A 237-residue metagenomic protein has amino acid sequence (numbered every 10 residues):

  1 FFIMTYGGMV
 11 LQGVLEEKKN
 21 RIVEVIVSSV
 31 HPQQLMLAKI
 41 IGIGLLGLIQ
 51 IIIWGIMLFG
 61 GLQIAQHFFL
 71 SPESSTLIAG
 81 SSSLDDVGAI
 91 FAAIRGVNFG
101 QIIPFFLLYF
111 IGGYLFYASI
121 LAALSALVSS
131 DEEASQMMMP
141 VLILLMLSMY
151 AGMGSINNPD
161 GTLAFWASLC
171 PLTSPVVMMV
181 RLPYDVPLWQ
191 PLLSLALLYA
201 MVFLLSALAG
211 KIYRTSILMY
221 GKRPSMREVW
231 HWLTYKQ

Functional and structural regions predicted by a protein language model:
F1-G8: Long, hydrophobic alpha-helical segments
T5, E17, C170: Residue-level signal for short amphipathic helical patches enriched in basic/charged and nearby hydrophobic residues
L11, L15, L45, I49 (+5 more regions): Residue-level hotspots within pore-lining transmembrane alpha-helices of multi-pass secondary transporters
L11, L15-K19, I41-L45, I49 (+4 more regions): Alpha-helical membrane-interface segments at transmembrane helix boundaries
V14-I41: Helix-loop-helix units of permease transmembrane domains in multi-pass membrane transporters, especially ABC
Q33, L37-Q50, W54, L58 (+2 more regions): Alpha-helical transmembrane segments of multi-pass membrane proteins
G61, A65-Q237: Membrane-spanning alpha-helical segments of multipass transporters and channels
